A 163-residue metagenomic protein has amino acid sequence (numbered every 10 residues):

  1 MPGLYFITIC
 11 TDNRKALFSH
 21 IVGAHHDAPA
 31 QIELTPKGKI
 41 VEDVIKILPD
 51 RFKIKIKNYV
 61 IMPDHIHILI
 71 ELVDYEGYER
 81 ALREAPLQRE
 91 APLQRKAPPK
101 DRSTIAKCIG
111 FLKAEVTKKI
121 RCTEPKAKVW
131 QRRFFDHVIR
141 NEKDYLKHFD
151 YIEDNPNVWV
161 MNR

Functional and structural regions predicted by a protein language model:
M1-R163: Short catalytic/metal-binding and nucleic-acid-binding patches
